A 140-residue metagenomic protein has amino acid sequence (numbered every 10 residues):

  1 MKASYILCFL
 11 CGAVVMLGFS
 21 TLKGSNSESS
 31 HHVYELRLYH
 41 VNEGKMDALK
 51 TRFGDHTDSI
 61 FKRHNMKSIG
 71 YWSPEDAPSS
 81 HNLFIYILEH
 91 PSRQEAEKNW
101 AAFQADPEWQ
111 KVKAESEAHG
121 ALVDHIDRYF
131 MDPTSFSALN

Functional and structural regions predicted by a protein language model:
M1-F9: Bacterial N-terminal signal peptides that target proteins for export
S4-Y5, L22-S30, T51-I69, E89-F130: An amphipathic, aromatic/His-enriched active-site/gating alpha helix that lines ligand/cofactor pockets
C8-G18: Bacterial N-terminal signal peptides
K23, S80-H81: Short Asp/Glu-rich motifs
S29-A48, H56, I60, P133-N140: Surface-exposed interaction/gating patches
V33-L38, L49, L83-E89, R128: Short, structured motif recognition centered on aromatic/hydrophobic residues
G44, P74-P78, P91-E95, T134-F136: Solvent-exposed loop/turn segments at secondary-structure junctions within structured extracellular/periplasmic domains
P74-S80, A118-A121: A short beta-turn/loop motif at secondary-structure boundaries
